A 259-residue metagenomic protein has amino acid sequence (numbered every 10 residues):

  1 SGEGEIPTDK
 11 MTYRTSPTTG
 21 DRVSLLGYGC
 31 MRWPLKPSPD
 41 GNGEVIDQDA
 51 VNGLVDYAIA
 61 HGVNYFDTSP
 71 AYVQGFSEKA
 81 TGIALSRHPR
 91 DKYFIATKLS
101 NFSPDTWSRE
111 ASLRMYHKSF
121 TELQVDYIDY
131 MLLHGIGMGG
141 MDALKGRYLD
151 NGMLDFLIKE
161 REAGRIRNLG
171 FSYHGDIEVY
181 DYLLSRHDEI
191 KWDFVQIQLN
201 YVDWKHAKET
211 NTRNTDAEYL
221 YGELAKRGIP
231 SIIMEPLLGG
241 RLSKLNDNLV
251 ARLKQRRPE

Functional and structural regions predicted by a protein language model:
S1-Y93, D126, N151, F156 (+1 more regions): N-terminal binding-site loop/beta-alpha segment at the start of enzyme catalytic domains that lines or forms
D9-D21, G82-S86, S112-L123, Y180-H187 (+1 more regions): Short amphipathic alpha-helices and their capping/turn segments at secondary-structure boundaries
K10, I136-E259: Beta/alpha (TIM)-barrel catalytic core signal, keyed to glycine-rich beta->alpha loops juxtaposed to Asp/Glu that bind
T15, V23-G27, N64-Y65, K92-A96 (+4 more regions): Structural preference for beta-strand elements that scaffold enzyme active sites
M31-D49, K98-A111, D142-K145, G175 (+1 more regions): Active-site mouth loops of central-metabolism enzymes
N42-A58, W107-Q124, G175-R186: Short, acidic/polar
H88-R109, L113, H134-G137: Structural motif corresponding to the early beta-alpha repeats
F120-K145: Active-site groove signature of glycoside hydrolases
